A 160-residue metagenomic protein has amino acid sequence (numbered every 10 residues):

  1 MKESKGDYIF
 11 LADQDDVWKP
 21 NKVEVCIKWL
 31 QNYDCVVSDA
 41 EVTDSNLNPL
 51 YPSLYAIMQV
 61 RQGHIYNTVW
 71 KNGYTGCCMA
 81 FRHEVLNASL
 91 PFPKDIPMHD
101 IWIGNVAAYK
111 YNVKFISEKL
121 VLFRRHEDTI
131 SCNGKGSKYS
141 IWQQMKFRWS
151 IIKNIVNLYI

Functional and structural regions predicted by a protein language model:
M1-G136: Nucleotide-sugar donor-binding/catalytic module of glycosyltransferases that assemble extracellular/cell-envelope
L122-I160: Hydrophobic helical membrane-anchoring modules
